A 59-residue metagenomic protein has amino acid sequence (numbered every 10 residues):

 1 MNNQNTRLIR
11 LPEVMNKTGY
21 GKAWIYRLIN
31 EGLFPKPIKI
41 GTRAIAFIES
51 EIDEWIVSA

Functional and structural regions predicted by a protein language model:
N2-W24, E51-S58: Polyanion-binding surface elements
T18-A46: Major-groove DNA-recognition helix of helix-turn-helix-type DNA-binding domains
I45-A46, V57-A59: Short, structured secondary-structure boundary patches
